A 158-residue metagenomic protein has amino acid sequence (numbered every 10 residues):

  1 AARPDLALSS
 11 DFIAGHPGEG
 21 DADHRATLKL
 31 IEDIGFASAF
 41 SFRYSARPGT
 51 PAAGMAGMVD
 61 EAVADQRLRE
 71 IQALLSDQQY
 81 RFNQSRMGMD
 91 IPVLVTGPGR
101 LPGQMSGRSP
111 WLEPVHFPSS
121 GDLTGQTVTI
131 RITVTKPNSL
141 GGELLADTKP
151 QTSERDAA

Functional and structural regions predicted by a protein language model:
A1-T50, E70-Q79: Conserved C-terminal portion of the radical SAM core fold that forms the substrate/S-adenosylmethionine-binding
G54-A158: Terminal RNA-binding accessory module
